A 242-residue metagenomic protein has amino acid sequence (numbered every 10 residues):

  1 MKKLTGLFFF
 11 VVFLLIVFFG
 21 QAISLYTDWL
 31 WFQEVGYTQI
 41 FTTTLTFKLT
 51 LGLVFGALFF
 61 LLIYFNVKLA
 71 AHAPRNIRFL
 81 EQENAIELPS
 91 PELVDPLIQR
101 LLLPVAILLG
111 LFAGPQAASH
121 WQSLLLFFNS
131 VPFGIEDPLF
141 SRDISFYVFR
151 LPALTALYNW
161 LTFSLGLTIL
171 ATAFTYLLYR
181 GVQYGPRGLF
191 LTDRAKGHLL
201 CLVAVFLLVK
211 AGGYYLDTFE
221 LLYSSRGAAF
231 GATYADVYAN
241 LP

Functional and structural regions predicted by a protein language model:
M1-L30, Q39-R142, L151, T155-P242: Contiguous transmembrane helix-bundle modules in multi-pass membrane proteins
G36: Glycine-centered flexible beta-alpha turn that most often forms the glycine-rich phosphate-binding loop
S145: Glycine-rich, often proline-containing surface loops adjacent to acidic residues and nearby aromatics that form
